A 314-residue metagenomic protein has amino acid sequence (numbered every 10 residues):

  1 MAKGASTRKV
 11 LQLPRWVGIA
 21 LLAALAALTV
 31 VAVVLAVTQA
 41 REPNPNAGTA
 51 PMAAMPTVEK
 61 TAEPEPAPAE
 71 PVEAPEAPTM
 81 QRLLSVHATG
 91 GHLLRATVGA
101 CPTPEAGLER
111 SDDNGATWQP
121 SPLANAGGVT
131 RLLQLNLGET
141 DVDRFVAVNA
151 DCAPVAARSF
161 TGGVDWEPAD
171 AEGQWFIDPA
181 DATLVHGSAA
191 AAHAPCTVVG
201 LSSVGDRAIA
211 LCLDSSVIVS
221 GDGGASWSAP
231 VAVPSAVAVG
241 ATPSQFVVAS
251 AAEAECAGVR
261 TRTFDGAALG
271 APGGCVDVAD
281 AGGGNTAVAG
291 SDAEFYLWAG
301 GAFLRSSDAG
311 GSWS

Functional and structural regions predicted by a protein language model:
M1-S314: Extracellular glycan-interacting surfaces
